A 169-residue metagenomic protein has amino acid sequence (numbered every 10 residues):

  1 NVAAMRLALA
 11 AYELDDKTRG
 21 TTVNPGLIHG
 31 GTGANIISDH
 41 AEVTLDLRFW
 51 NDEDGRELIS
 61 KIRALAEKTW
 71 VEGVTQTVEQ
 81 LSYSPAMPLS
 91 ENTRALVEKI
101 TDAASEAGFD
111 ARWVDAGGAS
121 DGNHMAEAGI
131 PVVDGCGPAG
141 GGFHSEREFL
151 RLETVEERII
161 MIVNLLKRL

Functional and structural regions predicted by a protein language model:
N1-L169: Metal-dependent amide/peptide-bond hydrolase catalytic core, centered on the "pita-bread" metallohydrolase fold
